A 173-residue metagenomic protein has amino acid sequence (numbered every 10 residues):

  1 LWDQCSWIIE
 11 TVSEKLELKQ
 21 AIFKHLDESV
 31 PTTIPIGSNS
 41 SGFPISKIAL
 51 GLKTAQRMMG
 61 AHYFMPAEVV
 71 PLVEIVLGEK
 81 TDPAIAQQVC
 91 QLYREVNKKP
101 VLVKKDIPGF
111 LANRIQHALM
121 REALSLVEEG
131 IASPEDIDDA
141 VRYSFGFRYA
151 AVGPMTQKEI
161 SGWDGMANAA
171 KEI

Functional and structural regions predicted by a protein language model:
L1-P35, F43: Rossmann-like NAD(P)-binding element
D3, E17, A21-E28, L50 (+3 more regions): Replace "anionic and nucleotidyl ligands
Q4, T32-I34, A55-R57, E135-D136: Short acidic capping loops at alpha-helix termini that bridge into adjacent secondary structure
I9-E10, V70, L102-K104, A151-G153: Short beta-strands and strand-loop turn motifs
K19, E68-L72, L119-M120: N-terminal alpha-helical segment
P35-N113: Rossmann-fold dinucleotide-binding core
D106-I173: Helical "substrate-binding/catalytic lid" subdomain of Rossmann-like NAD(P)-dependent dehydrogenases/reductases
